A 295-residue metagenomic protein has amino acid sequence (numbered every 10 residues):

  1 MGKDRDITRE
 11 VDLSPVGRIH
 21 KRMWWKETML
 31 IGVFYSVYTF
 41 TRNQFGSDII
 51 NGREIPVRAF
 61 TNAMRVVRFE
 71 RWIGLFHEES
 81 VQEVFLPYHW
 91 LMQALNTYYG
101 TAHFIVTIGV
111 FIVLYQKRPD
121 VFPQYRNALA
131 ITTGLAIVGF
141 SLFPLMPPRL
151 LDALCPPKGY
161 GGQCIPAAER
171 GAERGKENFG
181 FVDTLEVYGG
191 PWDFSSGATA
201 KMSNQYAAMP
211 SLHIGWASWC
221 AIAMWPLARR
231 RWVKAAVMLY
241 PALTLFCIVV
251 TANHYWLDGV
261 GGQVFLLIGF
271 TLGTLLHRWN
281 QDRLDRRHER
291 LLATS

Functional and structural regions predicted by a protein language model:
M1-I105: N-terminal transmembrane-helix/juxtamembrane module of multi-pass inner/ER membrane proteins
R22, K26, L30, P123-A128 (+2 more regions): Alpha-helical transmembrane segments of integral membrane proteins
S36-F40, T133-S141, L239-V250: Aromatic-anchored segments of alpha-helical transmembrane domains
T41, H103, Y125, P144 (+2 more regions): Divalent metal-coordination and catalytic microenvironments
T97-I112, L212-C220: Hydrophobic alpha-helical transmembrane segments
H103, T107-F143, L150-A168: Interfacial segments of alpha-helical transmembrane regions
L142-L227: Membrane-interfacial catalytic/cofactor-binding modules of polytopic membrane enzymes
Y188-S295: Membrane-embedded catalytic cores of phosphoryl/pyrophosphoryl-handling enzymes
